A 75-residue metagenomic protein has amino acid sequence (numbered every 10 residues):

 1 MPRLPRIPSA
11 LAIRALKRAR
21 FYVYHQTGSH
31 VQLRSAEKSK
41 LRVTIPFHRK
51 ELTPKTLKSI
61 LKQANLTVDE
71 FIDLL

Functional and structural regions predicted by a protein language model:
M1-L75: Basic nucleic-acid-binding interfaces
